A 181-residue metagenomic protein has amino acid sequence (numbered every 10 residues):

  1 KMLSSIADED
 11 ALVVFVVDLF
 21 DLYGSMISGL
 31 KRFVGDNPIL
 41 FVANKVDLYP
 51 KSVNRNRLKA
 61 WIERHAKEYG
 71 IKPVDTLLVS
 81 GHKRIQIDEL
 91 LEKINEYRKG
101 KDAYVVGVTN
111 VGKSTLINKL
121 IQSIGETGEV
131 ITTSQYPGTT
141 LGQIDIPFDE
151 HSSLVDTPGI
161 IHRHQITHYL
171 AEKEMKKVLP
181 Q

Functional and structural regions predicted by a protein language model:
K1-V13, N37-L40, V46, I131-Q181: Helix-rich effector regions associated with P-loop NTPase G domains
M2-D75, I87, E150-H151, L179-Q181: Conserved C-terminal guanine-recognition region of P-loop GTPase G domains, centered on the G4
D18, I121, P158-G159: Short glycine-/small-residue-rich Rossmann-like dinucleotide-binding loops
D18, S114-T115: Acidic, metal-binding active-site segment of PIN/NYN-like and related structure-specific nucleases
L22, K83-Q86, P137-L141: Short acidic loop-to-helix transition motifs that present clustered carboxylates
G24-S25, S114, R163-Q165: Short helix/loop capping segments that flank catalytic or ligand/cofactor-binding pockets
L40, L48-V111, N118-S134: Canonical P-loop GTPase G-domain recognition
K113-S114, V178: Short amphipathic alpha-helical patches
